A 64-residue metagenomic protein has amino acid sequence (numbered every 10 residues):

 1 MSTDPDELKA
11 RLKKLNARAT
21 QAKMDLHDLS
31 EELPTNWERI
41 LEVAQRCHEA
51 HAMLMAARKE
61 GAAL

Functional and structural regions predicted by a protein language model:
M1-S30: N-terminal acidic leader/helix
E31-L64: Short, charge-rich amphipathic interface segments used for partner binding and complex assembly
